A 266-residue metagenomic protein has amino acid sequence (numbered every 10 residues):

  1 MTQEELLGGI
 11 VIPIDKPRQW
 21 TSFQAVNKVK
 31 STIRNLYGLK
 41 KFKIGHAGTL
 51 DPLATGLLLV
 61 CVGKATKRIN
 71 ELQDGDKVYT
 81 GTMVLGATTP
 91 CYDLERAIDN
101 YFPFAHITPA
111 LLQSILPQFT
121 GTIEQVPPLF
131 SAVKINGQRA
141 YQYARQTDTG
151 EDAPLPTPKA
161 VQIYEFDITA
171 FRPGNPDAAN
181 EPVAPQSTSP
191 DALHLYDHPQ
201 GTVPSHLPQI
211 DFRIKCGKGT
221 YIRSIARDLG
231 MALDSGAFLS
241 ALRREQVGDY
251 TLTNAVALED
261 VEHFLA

Functional and structural regions predicted by a protein language model:
M1-A266: Catalytic/RNA-binding core of pseudouridine synthases
